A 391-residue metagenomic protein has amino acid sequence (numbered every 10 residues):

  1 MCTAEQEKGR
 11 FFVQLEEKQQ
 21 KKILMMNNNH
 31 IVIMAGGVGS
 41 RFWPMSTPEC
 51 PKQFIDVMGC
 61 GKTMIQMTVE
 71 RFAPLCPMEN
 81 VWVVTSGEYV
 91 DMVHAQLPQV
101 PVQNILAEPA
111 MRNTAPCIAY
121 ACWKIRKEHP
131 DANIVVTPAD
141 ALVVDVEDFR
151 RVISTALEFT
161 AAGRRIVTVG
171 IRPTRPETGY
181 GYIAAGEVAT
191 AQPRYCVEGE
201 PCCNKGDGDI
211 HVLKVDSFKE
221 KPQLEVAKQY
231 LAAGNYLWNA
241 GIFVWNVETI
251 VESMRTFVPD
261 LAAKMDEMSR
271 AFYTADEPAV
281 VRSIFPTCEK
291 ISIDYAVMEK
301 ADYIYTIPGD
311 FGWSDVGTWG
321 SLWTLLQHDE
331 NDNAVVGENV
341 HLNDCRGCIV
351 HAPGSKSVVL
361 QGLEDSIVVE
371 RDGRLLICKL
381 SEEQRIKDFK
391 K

Functional and structural regions predicted by a protein language model:
M1-Q20, T190-G208: Intrinsic disorder/low-complexity segments
L15, K21-I33, S40-P48, G59-P138 (+3 more regions): Conserved N-terminal catalytic core of the sugar/cofactor nucleotidyltransferase
K22, N28, V247-K391: Left-handed beta-helix
M26-N29, M78-E79, V102, H129-A132 (+8 more regions): Short coil/turn connectors at secondary-structure junctions
I65, A121, D140, I183 (+3 more regions): Residue-level signal for inorganic ion chemistry
V146-A275, A279-F285, Y305, S355 (+1 more regions): Conserved core of the sugar-phosphate nucleotidyltransferase
